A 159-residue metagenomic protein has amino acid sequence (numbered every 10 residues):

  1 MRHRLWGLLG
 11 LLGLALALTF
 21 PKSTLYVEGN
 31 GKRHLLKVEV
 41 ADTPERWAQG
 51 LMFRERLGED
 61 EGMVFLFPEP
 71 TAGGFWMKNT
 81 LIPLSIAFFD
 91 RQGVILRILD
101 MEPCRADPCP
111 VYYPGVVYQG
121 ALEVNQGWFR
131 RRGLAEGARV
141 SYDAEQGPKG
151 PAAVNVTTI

Functional and structural regions predicted by a protein language model:
M1-H3, S141: Intrinsically disordered, low-complexity peptide-like regions
H3-R4, L8-S23: Bacterial Sec-dependent signal peptides at the C-terminal "C-region" and cleavage site
W6-L12, E28-N30, E61, P114 (+1 more regions): Feature targets compositionally biased, intrinsically disordered low-complexity regions with long contiguous runs
L14-L16, G137, D143, P151: Residue-level detector of intrinsically disordered, flexible termini and proteolytic processing junctions
T19-S141: Compact, glycine-rich, soluble single-domain proteins
E145-I159: OB-fold/S1-family single-stranded nucleic acid-binding modules
